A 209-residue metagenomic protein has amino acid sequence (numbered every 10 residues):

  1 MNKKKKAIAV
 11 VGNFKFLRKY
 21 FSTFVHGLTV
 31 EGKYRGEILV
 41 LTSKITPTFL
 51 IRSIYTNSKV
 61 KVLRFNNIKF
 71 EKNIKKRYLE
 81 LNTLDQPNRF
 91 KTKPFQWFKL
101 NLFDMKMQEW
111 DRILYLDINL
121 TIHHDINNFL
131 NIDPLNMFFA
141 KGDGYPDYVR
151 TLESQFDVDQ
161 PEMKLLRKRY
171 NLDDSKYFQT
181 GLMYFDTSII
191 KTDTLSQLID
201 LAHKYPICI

Functional and structural regions predicted by a protein language model:
M1-I209: Glycosyltransferase catalytic domains, chiefly GT-A lineage
